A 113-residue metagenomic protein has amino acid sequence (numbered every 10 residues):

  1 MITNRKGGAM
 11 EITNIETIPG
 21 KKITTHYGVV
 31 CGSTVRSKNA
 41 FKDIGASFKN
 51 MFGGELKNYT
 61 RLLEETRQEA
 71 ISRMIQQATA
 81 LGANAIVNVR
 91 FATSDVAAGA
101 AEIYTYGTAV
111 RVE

Functional and structural regions predicted by a protein language model:
I2-K42, A80, A101-E113: N-terminal presequence-like segments and the immediate start of the first folded domain
I15-I18, F91-V96: Short, solvent-exposed loop/turn elements at beta->coil junctions and helix N-caps that rim active or binding pockets
V30, V35, D43-R90: Short, well-ordered alpha-helical segments
